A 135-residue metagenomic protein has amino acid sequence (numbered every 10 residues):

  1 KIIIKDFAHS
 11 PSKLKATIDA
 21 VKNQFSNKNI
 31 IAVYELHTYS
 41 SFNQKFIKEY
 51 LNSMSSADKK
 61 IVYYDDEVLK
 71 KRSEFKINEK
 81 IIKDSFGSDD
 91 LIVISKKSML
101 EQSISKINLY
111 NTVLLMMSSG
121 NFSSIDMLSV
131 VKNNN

Functional and structural regions predicted by a protein language model:
K1-N135: ATP-dependent carboxylate-amine ligase
